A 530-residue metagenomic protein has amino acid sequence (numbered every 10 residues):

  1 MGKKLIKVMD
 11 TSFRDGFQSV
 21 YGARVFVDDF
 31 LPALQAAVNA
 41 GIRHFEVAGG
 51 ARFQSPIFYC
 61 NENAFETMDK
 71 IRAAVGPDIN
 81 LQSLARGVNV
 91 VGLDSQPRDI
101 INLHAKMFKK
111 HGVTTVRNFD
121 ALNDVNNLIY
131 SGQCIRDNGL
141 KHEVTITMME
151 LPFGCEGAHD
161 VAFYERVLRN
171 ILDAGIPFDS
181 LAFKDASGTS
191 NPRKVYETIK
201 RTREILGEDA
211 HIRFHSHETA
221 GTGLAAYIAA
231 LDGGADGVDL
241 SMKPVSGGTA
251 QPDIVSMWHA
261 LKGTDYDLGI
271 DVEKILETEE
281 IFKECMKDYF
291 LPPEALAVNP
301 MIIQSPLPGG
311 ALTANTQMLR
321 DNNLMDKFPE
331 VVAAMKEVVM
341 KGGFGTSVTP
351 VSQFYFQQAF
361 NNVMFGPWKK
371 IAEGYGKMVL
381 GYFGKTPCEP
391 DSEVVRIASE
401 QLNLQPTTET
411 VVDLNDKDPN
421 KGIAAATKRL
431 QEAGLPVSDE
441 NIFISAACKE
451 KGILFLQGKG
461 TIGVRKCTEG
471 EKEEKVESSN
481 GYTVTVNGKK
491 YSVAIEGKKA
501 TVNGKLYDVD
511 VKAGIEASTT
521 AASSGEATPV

Functional and structural regions predicted by a protein language model:
M1-V20, M68: N-terminal amphipathic alpha-helix/helix-capping segment at the start of soluble metabolic enzymes
K7-D15, R43-V47, I79-R86, T114-R117 (+4 more regions): Hydrophobic faces of well-ordered beta-strands that scaffold small-molecule active sites in alpha/beta enzyme cores
V8, G16, A37, N118 (+4 more regions): Conserved, mostly hydrophobic/aromatic
V38-P56, A297-M301, P306, G310-T520: Terminal or standalone catalytic/regulatory effector modules within metabolic enzymes and repeat proteins
H44, G49-R169, S187-G188: Active-site beta->alpha loop and helix N-cap motifs at the rims of alpha/beta catalytic domains
I100, H159-R166, A220-A235: Catalytic cores of alpha/beta
L224-A225, W258-L261, D265-L324, F328 (+1 more regions): Core active-site phosphate/anionic-ligand binding loop and the adjoining beta-turn-alpha structural block in enzyme
A522-V530: Structured functional modules or segments
